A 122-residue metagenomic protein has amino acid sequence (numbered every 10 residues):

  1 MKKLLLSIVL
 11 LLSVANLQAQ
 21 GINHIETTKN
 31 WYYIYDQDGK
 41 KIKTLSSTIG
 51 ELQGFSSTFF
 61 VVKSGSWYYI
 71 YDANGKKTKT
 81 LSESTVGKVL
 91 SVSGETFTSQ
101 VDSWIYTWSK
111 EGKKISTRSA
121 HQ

Functional and structural regions predicted by a protein language model:
K3-A15: Sec-dependent N-terminal signal peptides
N16-L17, K114: N-terminal processing/targeting junctions
Q18-Q20, Q37, Q53, Q100 (+1 more regions): Residue-identity detector for glutamine
Q20-T27, Y32-Y33, S56-S64, Y68 (+2 more regions): Short beta-strand elements that form the blades of beta-propeller/WD-repeat-like and other beta-sheet-rich scaffold
W31-S47, Y68-E83, T107-A120: Surface-exposed loop/turn elements that mediate protein-protein interactions on large endomembrane-trafficking
L45-V61, K79-T98, I115-Q122: Residue-level detector of conserved, function-critical positions
